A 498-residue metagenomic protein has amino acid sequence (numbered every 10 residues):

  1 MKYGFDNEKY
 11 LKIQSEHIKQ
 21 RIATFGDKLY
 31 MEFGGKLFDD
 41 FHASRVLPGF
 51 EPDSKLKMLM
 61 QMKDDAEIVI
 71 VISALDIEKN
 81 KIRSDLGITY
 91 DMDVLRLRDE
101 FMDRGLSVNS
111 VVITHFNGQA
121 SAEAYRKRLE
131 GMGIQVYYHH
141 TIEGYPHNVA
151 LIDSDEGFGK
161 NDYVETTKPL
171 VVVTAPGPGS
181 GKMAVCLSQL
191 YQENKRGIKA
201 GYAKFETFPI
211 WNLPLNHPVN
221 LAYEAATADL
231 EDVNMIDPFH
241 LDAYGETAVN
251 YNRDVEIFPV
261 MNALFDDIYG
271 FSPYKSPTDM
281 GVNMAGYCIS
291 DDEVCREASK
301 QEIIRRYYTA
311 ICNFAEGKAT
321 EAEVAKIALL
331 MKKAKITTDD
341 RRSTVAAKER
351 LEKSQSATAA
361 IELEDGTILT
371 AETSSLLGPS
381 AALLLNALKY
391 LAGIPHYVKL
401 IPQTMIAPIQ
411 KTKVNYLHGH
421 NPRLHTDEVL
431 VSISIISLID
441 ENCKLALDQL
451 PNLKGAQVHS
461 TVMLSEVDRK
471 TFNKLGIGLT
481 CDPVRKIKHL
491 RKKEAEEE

Functional and structural regions predicted by a protein language model:
M1-T174, Q189-L351, Q355-S356, L363-D365 (+2 more regions): Flexible phosphate-sensing "switch/lid" loops adjacent to ATP/NTP-binding sites across phosphate-transfer
G177-P178: The conserved Walker
V185: Hydrophobic positions on the alpha1 helix immediately C-terminal to the Walker A/P-loop
G201, T373-S375: Residue-level structural signal for beta-strand termini and adjacent loop
L376-A392: A short, polar/charged loop-to-alpha-helix boundary motif
Y390-P422: Short HxH-centered metal-ligating active-site micro-motif
